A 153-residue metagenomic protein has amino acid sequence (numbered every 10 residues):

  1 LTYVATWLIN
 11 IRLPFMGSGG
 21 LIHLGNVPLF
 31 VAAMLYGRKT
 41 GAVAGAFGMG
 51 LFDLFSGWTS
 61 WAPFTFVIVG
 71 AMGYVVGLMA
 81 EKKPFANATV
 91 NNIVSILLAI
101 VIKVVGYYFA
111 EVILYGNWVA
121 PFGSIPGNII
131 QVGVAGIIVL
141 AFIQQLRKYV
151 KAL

Functional and structural regions predicted by a protein language model:
L1-L153: Loop-helix junctions at membrane interfaces
